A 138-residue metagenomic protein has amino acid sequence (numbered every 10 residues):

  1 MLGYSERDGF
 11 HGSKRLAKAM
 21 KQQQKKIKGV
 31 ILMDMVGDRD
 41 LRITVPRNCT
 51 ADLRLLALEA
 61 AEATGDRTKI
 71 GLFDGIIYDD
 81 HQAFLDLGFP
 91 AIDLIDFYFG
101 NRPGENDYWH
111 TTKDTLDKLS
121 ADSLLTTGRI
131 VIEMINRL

Functional and structural regions predicted by a protein language model:
M1, K28-D34, A91-I95, H110 (+1 more regions): Structural recognition of the beta-strand scaffold that forms the well-ordered cores of secreted hydrolase catalytic
M1-D52, L56, H81: Acidic/histidine-rich catalytic neighborhood of metal-dependent amide-processing enzymes
E6-F10, P46-T50, R54, I77 (+3 more regions): Solvent-exposed, acidic/flexible segments
K18-Q22, L58-D66, D86-F89, I132-R137: Sec-exported extracytoplasmic/periplasmic mature domains
I43, D66-D79: Short catalytic/ligand-gating loop segments at beta-alpha or beta-beta junctions within enzyme catalytic domains
R67-T68, I92-D93, N101-E105: Substrate-binding/catalytic groove segments of enzymes that remodel or degrade extracellular structural polymers
G75-G100: Short glycine-rich, acidic/polar surface loops and turns
R102-L138: His/Asp/Glu-rich mid-to-C-terminal helical/loop segments that flank catalytic regions of hydrolases
